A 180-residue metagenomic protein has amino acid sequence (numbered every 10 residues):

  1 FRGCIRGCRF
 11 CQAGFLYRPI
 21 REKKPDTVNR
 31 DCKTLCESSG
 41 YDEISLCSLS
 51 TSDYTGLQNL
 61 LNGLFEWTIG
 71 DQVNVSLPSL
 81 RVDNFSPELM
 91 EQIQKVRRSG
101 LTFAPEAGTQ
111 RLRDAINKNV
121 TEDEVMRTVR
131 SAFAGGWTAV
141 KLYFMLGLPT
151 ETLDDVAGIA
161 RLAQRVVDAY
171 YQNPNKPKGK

Functional and structural regions predicted by a protein language model:
F1-D26: Canonical Radical SAM [4Fe-4S] cluster-binding loop centered on the CxxxCxxC motif and its immediate flanking residues
K33-K180: Conserved SAM/AdoMet-binding glycine-rich loop
